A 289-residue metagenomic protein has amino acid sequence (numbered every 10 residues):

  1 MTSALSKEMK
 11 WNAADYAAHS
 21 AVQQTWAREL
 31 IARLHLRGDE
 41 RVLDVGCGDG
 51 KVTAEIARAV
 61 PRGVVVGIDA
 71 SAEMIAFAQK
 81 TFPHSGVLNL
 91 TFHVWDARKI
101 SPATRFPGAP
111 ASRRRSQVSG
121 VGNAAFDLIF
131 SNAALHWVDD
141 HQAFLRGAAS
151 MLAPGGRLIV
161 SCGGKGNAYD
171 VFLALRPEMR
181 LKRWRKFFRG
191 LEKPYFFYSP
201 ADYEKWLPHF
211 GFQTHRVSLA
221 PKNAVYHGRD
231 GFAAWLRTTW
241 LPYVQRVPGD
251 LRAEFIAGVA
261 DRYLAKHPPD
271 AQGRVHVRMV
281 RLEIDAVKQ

Functional and structural regions predicted by a protein language model:
T2-E40, K51-E55, F77: Conserved class I S-adenosyl-L-methionine
L43-V45, D49-I100: Class I SAM-dependent methyltransferase SAM/SAH-binding core
P102-A103, V121-L128: A short acidic, Gly/Pro-enriched loop at the edge of an enzyme's catalytic core that lines a small-molecule cofactor
L128-H141: A short SAM/SAH-binding and catalytic strip from SAM-dependent methyltransferases
V138-D139, L152-P154: Helix-to-beta-strand junctions that scaffold the AdoMet/dcAdoMet cofactor pocket in Class I SAM-dependent enzymes
Q142, G155-H227: Conserved catalytic/acceptor-binding region of the Class I
F210, T214-A271: C-terminal helical/coil "lid" or tail adjacent to the Rossmann-like core of SAM-dependent
A234, R281-Q289: Core SAM-dependent methyltransferase catalytic element
